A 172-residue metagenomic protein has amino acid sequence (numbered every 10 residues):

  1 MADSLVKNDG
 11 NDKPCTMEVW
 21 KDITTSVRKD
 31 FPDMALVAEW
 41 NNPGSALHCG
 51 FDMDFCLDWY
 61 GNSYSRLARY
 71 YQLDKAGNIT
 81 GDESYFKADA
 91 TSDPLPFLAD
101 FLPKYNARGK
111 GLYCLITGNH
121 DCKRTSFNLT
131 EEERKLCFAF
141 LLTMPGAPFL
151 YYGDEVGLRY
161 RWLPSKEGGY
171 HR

Functional and structural regions predicted by a protein language model:
M1-R172: Active-site and adjacent substrate-binding regions of carbohydrate-active enzymes
